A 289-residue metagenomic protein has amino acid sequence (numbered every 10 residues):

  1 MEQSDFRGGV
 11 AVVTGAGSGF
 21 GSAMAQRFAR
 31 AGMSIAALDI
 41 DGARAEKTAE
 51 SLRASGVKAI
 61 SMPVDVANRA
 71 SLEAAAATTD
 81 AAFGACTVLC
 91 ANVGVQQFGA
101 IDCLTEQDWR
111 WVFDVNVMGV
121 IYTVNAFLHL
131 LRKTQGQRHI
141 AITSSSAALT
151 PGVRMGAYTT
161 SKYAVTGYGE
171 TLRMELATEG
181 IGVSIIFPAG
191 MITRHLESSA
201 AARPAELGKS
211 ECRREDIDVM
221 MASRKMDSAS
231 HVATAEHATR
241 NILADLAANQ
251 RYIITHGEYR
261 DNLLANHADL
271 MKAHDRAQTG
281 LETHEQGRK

Functional and structural regions predicted by a protein language model:
V10, G17-G19: Conserved glycine-rich cofactor-binding loop
M33-K47: Conserved glycine-rich Rossmann-like NAD(P)H-binding loop of the short-chain dehydrogenase/reductase
G42-A43, P63-A74, E106: The beta1-alpha1 cofactor-binding region of Rossmann-like NAD(H)/NADP(H)-dependent oxidoreductases
A100-I101, T105-R110: Substrate-binding pocket helix/loop in short-chain dehydrogenase/reductase
V124, S161: Active-site helix of classical SDR
S145: Residue(s) in the substrate-gating loop at a strand-loop-helix junction that position the organic substrate next
T178-I253: SDR active-site lid
